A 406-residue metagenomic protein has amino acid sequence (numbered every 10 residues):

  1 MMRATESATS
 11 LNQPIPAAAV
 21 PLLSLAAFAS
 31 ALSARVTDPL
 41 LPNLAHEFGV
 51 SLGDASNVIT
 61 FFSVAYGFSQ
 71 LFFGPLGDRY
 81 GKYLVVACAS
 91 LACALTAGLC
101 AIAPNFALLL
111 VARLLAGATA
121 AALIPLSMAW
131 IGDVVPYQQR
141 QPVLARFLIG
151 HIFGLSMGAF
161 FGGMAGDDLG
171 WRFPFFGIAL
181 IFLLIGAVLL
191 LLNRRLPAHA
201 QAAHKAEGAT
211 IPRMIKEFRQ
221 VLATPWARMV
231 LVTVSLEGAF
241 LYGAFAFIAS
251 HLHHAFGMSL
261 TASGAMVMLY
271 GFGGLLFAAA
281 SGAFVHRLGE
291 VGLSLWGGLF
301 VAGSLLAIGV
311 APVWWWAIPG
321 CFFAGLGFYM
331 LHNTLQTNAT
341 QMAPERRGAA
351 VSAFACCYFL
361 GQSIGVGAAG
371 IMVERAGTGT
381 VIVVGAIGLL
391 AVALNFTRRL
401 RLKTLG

Functional and structural regions predicted by a protein language model:
E6-Q13, R194-V230: Juxtamembrane intracellular "pre-TM" segments in multi-pass secondary transporters
G49, G81, I102-L108, T119 (+2 more regions): Helix-breaking motifs and short loop linkers at transmembrane-helix boundaries and internal kinks in secondary membrane
F68-P104: Conserved MFS/SLC helix-loop-helix module at the cytosolic interface between two early adjacent transmembrane helices
Q70-G81, F277-G289, V373-E374: Helix-to-loop junctions at the C-terminal end of transmembrane segments in multipass secondary transporters
A92, T96, A107-L115, W315-F323: Paired small-residue
L108, P136-Y137, R146-N193: Helix-loop-helix hairpin linking two adjacent transmembrane segments in secondary transporters
A112-H151: Cytoplasmic helix-loop-helix junction between adjacent transmembrane helices in 12-TM secondary transporters
V291-L335: C-terminal transmembrane helical hairpin of 12-TM major facilitator-type secondary transporters
